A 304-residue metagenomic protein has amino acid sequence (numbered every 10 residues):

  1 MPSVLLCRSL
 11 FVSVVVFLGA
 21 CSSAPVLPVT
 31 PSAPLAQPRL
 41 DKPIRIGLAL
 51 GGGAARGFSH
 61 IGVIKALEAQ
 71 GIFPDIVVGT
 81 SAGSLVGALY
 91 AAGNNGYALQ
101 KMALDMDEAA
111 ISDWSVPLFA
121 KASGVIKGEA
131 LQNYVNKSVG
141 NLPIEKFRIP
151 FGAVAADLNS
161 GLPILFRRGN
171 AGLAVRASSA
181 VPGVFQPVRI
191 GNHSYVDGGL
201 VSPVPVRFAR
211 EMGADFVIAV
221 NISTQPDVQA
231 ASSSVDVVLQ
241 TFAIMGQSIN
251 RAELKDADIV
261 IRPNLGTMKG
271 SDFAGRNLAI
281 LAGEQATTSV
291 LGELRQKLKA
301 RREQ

Functional and structural regions predicted by a protein language model:
M1-F11: Bacterial N-terminal signal peptides that target proteins for export
P2, C21-V77, L89-Q304: Patatin-like phospholipase
S9-A20: Bacterial N-terminal signal peptides
G79, G83: Gly/Ala-rich beta-loop-alpha elbow adjacent to hydrolase catalytic centers
